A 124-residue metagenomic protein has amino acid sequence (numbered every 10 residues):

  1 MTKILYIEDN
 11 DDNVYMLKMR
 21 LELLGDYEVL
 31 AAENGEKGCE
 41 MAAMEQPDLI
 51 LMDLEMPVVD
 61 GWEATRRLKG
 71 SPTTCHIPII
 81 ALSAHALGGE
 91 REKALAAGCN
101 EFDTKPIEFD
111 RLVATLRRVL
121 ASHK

Functional and structural regions predicted by a protein language model:
E8: Conserved acidic carboxylate
D11-L30: Two-component/phosphorelay signaling modules centered on CheY-like receiver
E45-L51: Active-site beta3 strand of CheY-like receiver
D53, S83: Active-site residues of response regulator receiver
M56: Receiver (REC) domain active-site loop signature in two-component systems and cognate sites in sensor histidine kinases
I107-L116: C-terminal output helix
